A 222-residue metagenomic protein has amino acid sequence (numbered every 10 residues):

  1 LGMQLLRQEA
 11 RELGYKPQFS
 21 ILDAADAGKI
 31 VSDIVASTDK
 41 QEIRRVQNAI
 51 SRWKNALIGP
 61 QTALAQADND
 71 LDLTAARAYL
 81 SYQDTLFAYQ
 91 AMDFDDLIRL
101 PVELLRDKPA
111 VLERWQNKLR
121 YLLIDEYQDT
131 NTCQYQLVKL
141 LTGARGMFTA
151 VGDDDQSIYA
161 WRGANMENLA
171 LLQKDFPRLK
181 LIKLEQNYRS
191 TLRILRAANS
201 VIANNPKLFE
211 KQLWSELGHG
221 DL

Functional and structural regions predicted by a protein language model:
L1-Y121, G146, M166, L208: A basic/glycine-biased coupling hinge at the interface between accessory DNA-binding modules
L119-D129: Conserved P-loop NTPase "ATPase switch" module shared by AAA+ and STAND
Y127, T132-D221: Conserved RecA-like helicase ATPase core segment that couples NTP binding/hydrolysis to strand translocation
